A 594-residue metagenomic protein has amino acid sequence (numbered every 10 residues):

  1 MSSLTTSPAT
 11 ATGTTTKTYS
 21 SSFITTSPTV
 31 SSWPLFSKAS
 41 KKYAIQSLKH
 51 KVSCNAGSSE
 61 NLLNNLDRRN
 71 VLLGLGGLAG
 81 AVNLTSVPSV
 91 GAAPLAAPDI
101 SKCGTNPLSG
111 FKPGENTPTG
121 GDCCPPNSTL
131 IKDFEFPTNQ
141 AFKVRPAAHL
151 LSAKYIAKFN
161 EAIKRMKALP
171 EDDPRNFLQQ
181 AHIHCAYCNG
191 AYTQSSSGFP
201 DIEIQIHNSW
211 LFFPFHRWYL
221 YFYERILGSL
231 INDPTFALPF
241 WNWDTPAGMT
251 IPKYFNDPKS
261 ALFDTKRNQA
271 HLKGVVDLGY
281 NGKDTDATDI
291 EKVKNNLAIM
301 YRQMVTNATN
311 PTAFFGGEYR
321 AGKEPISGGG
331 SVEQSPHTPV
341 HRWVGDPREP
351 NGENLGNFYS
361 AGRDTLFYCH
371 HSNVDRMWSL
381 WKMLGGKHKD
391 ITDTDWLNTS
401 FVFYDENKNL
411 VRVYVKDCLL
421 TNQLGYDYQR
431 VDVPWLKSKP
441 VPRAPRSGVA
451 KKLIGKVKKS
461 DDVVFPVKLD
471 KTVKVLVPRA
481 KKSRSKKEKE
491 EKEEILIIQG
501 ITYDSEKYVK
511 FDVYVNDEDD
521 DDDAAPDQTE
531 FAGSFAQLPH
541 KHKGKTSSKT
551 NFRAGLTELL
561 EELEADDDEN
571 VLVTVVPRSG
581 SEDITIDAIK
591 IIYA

Functional and structural regions predicted by a protein language model:
S2-V82, V87-A594: C-terminal accessory segments of proteins
